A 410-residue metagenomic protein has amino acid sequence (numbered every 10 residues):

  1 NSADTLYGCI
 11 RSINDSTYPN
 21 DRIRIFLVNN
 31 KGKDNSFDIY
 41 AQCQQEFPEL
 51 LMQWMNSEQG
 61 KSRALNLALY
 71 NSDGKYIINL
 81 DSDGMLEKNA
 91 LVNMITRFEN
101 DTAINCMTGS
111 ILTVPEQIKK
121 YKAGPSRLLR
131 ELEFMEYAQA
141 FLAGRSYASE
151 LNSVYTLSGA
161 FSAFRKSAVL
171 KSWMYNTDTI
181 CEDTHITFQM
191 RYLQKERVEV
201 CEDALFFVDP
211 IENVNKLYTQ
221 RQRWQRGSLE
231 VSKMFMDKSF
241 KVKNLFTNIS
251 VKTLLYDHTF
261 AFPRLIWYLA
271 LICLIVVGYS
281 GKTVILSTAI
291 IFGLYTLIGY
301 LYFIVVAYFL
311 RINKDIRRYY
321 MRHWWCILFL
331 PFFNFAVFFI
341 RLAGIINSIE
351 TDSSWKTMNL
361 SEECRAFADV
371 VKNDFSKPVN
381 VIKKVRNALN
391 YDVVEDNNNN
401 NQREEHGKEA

Functional and structural regions predicted by a protein language model:
Y7, D34-Q42, N89: Acidic helix N-cap motif at the loop->helix transition within catalytic regions of sugar-transfer enzymes
R11-R22: Short, acidic, metal-binding catalytic loop of nucleotide-sugar glycosyltransferases
N29-D38, S57-Q59: A conserved acidic beta->alpha catalytic loop
F47, W54, S62-A64, G74 (+5 more regions): Long helical/loop segments within the catalytic core of UDP-sugar-dependent glycosyltransferases, especially the large
I77: Short aromatic/hydrophobic "clamp" motif used to bind/position activated sugar donors
D81-M85: The conserved acidic donor/metal-binding loop of glycosyltransferases
D178, T187-F206: Catalytic donor-sugar/metal-binding loop of nucleotide-sugar-dependent glycosyltransferases
D257-E350: Membrane-embedded multi-pass helical conduit in multi-pass membrane proteins, especially envelope-biosynthetic
